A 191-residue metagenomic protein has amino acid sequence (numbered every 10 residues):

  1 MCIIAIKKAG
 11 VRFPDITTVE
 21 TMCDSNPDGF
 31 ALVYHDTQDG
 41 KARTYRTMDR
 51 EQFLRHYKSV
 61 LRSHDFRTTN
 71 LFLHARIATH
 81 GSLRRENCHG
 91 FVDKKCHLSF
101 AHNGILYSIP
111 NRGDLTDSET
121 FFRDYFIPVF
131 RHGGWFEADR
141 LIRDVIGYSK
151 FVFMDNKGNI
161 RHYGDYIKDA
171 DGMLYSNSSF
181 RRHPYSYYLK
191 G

Functional and structural regions predicted by a protein language model:
M1-Y57, L71, Y166-G191: Extreme N-terminus nucleophile/cap motif
C2-I6, G29-T37, L73, H89-V92 (+1 more regions): Short beta-strand scaffold segments in enzyme catalytic cores
P14, R43, H80-L83, I109-N111 (+1 more regions): Short helix/loop capping segments that flank catalytic or ligand/cofactor-binding pockets
N26-F30, F66, L71-L73, R84 (+1 more regions): Short, basic and Ser/Thr-rich N-terminal targeting/leader segments
Q52, H64-D65, T69, L73-A75 (+1 more regions): Regulatory input/activation interfaces that engage signals or partners
T79-S99, L141: Acidic loop->beta-strand submotif enriched in PP2C/PPM serine/threonine phosphatases
H97-N111: Conserved beta-strand-loop-short alpha-helix elements that form and flank the Mn2+/Mg2+-coordinating active site
Y107-K168: Short histidine
